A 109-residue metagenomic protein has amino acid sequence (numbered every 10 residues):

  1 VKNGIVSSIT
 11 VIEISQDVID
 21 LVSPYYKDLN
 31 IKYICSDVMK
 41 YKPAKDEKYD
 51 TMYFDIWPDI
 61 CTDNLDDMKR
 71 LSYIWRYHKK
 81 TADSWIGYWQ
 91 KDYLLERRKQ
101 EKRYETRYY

Functional and structural regions predicted by a protein language model:
V1-V6: Conserved SAM-binding loop of SAM-dependent methyltransferases across substrates and taxa, primarily the Class I
S7, L29-I31, S84: A structural micro-motif
S8-E13: Conserved SAM-binding motif I beta-strand of class I
I14-E47, T51: S-adenosyl-L-methionine
S36, D55-P58: Glycine-centered flexibility motif
K45, T51, P58-Y109: C-terminal substrate-binding/active-site "lid" region of AdoMet-derived donor-dependent transferases
